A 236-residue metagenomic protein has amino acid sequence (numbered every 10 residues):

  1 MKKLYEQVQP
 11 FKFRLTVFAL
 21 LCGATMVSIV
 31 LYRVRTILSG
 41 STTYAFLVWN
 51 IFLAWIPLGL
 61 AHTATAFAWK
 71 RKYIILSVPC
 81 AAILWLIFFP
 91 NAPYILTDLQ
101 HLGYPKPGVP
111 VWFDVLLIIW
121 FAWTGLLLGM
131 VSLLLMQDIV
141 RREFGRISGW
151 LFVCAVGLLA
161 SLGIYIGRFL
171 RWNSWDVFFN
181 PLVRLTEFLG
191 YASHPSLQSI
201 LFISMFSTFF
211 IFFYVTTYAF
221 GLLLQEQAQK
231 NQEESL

Functional and structural regions predicted by a protein language model:
L4-L21: N-terminal membrane topogenic signal
V8-Q9, T65-S77, D138-S148: Membrane-interface helix-boundary motifs at transmembrane edges
V30-L38, D98-Q100: Juxtamembrane "helix-exit" motif on the non-cytosolic side of transmembrane helices
N50-A66: Central hydrophobic cores of alpha-helical transmembrane segments in multi-pass inner-membrane proteins across all
P79-P90, F152-L170: Hydrophobic alpha-helical membrane-insertion segments
L116-G129, Y191-F212: Hydrophobic alpha-helical transmembrane segments
L127-V140, S204-Q227: Transmembrane alpha-helical segments in integral membrane proteins
D176-L197: Short, membrane-exposed interhelical loops at transmembrane-helix boundaries
